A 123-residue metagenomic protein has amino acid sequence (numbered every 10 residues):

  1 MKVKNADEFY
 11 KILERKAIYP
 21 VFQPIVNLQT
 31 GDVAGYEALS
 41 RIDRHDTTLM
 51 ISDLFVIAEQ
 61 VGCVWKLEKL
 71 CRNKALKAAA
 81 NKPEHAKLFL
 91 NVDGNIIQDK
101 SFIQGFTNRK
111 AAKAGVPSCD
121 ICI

Functional and structural regions predicted by a protein language model:
K2-I57: Active-site core of bacterial EAL-family cyclic-dinucleotide phosphodiesterase domains
R15-K16, Q60-V61, K82-H85: Structured helix-beta-strand junction loops
V21, G62, A111: Short, flexible active-site loop motifs that bind/organize anionic cofactors or intermediates
R44, I57-G62, V92-I97: Conserved protein-kinase N-lobe ATP-binding Lys motif
W65-I123: Catalytic core of bacterial c-di-GMP phosphodiesterases, primarily the EAL and HD-GYP domains, capturing alpha-helical
